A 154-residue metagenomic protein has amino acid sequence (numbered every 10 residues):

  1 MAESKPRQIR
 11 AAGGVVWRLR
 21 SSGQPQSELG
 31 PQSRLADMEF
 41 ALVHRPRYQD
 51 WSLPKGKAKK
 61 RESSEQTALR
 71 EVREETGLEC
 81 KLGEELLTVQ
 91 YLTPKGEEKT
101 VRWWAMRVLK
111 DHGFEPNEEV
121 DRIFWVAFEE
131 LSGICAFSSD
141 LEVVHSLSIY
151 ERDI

Functional and structural regions predicted by a protein language model:
M1-Q32: Acidic, metal-coordinating catalytic segment for phosphate/diphosphate chemistry, firing primarily on the Nudix
R7-A11, L35, G96-E98, E118: A generic fold-level signal
R10, E39, T100-W104: Short beta-strand micro-motifs in enzyme catalytic cores
G13, E39, R122: Conserved beta-strand and immediately adjacent loop positions that scaffold enzyme active sites
R20-S22, I149-I154: Generic C-terminal helix-cap and adjacent flexible tail
A41-H44: Short, acidic/hydrophobic/Gly-rich beta-strand patch recurrent on exposed beta strands that often constitutes part
D50-P54: Short small-residue beta-strand/loop micro-motif enriched in glycine and branched aliphatics
G56-S146, I154: Unchanged
